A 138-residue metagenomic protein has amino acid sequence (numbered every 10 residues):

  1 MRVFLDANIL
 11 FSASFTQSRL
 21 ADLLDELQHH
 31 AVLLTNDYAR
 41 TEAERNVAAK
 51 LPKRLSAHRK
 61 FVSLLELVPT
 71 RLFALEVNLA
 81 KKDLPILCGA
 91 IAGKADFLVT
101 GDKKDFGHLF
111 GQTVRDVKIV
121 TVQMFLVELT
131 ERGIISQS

Functional and structural regions predicted by a protein language model:
M1-T35: Short, well-structured N-terminal submotif of metal-dependent ribonuclease cores
I9-L10, A39, I86, K104-D105 (+1 more regions): Alpha-helix capping/helix-boundary segments
L10-A13, F73-L79: Short, flexible loop segments at the rims of nucleotide/cofactor-binding pockets, characterized by
E26-L33, D37-V77: PIN-domain endoribonuclease scaffold, especially VapC-family toxins
N36, K104-S138: Acidic, PIN/NYN-like endoribonuclease modules and their adjacent C-terminal/linker elements
E76-D83, K103-F106: Acidic, metal-coordinating catalytic cores used for nucleic-acid/nucleotide bond scission and strand-transfer chemistry
K81-L98: Acidic, metal-associated active-site segment
